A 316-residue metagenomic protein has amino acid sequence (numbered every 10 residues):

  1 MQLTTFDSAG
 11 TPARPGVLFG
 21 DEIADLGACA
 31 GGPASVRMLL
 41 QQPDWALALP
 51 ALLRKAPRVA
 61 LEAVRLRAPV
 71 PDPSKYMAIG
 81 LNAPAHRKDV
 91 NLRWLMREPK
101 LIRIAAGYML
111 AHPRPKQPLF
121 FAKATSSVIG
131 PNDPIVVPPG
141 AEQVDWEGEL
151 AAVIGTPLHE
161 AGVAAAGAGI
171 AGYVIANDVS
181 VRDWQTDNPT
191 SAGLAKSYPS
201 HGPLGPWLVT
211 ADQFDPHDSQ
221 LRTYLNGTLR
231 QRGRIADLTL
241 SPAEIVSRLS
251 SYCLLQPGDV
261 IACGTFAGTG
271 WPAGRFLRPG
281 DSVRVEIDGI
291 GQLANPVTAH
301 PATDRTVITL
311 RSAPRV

Functional and structural regions predicted by a protein language model:
M1, T5-D7, P12-L18, A24-G27 (+2 more regions): Charged, cofactor-coupling segments
T4-F6, R37-L229, P314-V316: Active-site microenvironments in enzyme catalytic cores
A13-L52: N-terminal cap/recognition module
T190-S191, G205-P206, L229-Q256: Glycine-rich active-site loops that engage anionic ligands at enzyme catalytic sites
S241-L277: A conserved acidic, glycine/proline-rich C-terminal tail/linker
